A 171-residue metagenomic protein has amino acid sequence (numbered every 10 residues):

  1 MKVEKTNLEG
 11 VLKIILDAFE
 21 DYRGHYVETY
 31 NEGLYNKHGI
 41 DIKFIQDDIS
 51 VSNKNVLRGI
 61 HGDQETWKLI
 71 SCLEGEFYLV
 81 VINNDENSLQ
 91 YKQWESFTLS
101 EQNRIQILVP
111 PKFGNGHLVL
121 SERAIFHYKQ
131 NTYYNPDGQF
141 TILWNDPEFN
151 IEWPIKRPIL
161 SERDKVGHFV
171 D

Functional and structural regions predicted by a protein language model:
M1-Q102, R123, Y128-D171: Non-catalytic, conserved peripheral segments adjacent to functional cores
L99-E122: Conserved metal-binding segment of the jelly-roll/cupin
